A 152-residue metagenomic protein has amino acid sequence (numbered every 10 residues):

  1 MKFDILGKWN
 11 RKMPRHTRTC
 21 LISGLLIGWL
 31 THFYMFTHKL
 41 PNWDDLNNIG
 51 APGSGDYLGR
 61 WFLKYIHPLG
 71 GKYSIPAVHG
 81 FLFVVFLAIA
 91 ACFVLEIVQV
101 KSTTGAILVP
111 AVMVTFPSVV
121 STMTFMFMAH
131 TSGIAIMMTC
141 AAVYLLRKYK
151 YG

Functional and structural regions predicted by a protein language model:
I5-S23, S102, K150: N-terminal membrane topogenic signal
P14-P41: Transmembrane signal-anchor helices characteristic of membrane glycosylation enzymes that use polyprenol
H38-G53: Extracytoplasmic catalytic-loop and juxtamembrane helix elements of membrane-embedded, polyprenol/dolichol-linked
S54-A77, F81-F86: Short hydrophobic/aromatic helix or loop-helix immediately within or flanking a transmembrane segment in polytopic
D56, R60, T104-R147: Membrane-interface micro-motifs in multi-pass membrane enzymes
I75-A77, V100-I107, Y149-G152: Membrane-helix interface segments
F81-I107: Transmembrane-helix motifs of polytopic, lipid-linked glycan transferases
C92-V100, A142-Y151: Structural signal for the C-terminal ends of transmembrane alpha-helices and the immediately following loop
